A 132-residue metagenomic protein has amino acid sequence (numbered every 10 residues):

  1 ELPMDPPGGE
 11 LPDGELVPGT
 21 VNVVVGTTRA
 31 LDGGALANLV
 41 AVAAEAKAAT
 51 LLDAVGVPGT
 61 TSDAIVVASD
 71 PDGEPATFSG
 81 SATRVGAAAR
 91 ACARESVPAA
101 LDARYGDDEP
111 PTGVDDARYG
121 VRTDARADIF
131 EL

Functional and structural regions predicted by a protein language model:
E1-L132: A structural signal for small-residue-enriched, beta-sheet-centric alpha/beta enzyme cores and oligomeric scaffold folds
